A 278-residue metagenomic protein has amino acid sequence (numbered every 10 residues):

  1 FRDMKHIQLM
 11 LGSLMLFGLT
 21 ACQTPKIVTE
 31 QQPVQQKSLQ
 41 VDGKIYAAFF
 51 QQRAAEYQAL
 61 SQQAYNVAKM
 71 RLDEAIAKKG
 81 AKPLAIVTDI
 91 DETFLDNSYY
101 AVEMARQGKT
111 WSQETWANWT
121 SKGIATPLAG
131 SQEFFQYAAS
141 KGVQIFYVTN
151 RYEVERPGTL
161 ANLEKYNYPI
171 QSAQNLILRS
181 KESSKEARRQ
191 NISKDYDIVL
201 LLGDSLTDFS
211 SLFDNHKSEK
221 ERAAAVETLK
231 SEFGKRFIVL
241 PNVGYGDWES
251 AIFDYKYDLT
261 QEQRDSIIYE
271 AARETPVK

Functional and structural regions predicted by a protein language model:
R2-M10: Bacterial N-terminal signal peptides that target proteins for export
G12-G18: Bacterial N-terminal signal peptides
A21-T88, D254-K278: Non-catalytic pre-domain segments flanking phosphatase-related domains
V28, Y152, R156-K278: C-terminal cap/substrate-recognition subdomain and adjoining C-terminal extension of metal-dependent phosphatase-like
F50-S61, A117-I124, F146-Y152, I177-R179: Second-shell loop/turn segments in exported
I86-N97: Asp-based phosphoryl-transfer active-site loop
E92, S131-L163, D204: Substrate-recognition element of Asp-dependent hydrolases with the DxDx(T/V) motif
A101-P127: Metal-dependent phosphoesterase signature
